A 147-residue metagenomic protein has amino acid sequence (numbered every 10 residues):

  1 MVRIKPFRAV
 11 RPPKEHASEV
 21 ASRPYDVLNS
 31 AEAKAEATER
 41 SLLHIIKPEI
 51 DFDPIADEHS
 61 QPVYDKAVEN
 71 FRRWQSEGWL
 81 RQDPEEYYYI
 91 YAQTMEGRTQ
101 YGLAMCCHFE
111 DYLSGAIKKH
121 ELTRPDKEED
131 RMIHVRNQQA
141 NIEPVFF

Functional and structural regions predicted by a protein language model:
M1-F147: A cross-family signal for N-terminal binding/gating loops and helix N-caps that shape access to the active site
